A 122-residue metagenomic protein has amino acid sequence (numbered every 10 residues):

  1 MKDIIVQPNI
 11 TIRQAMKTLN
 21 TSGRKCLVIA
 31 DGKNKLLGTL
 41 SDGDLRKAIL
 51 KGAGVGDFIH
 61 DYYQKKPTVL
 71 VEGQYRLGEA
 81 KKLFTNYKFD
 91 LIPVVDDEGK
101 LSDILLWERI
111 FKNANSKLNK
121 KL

Functional and structural regions predicted by a protein language model:
M1-I4, D57-P67: Bateman (tandem CBS) regulatory domains
M1-P8, D42: N-terminal intrinsically disordered, low-complexity tails enriched in polar/charged
I5-R24, A30-D31, I49, L70-F89 (+2 more regions): The conserved cystathionine-beta-synthase
T21, V28, L36-L50, P93 (+1 more regions): Short beta->alpha transition motifs characteristic of CBS
R24-K25, L36, K51-I59, Y75: Phosphate-interaction motifs
L118-L122: N-terminal glycine-rich phosphate-binding loop and ensuing alpha1 helix
